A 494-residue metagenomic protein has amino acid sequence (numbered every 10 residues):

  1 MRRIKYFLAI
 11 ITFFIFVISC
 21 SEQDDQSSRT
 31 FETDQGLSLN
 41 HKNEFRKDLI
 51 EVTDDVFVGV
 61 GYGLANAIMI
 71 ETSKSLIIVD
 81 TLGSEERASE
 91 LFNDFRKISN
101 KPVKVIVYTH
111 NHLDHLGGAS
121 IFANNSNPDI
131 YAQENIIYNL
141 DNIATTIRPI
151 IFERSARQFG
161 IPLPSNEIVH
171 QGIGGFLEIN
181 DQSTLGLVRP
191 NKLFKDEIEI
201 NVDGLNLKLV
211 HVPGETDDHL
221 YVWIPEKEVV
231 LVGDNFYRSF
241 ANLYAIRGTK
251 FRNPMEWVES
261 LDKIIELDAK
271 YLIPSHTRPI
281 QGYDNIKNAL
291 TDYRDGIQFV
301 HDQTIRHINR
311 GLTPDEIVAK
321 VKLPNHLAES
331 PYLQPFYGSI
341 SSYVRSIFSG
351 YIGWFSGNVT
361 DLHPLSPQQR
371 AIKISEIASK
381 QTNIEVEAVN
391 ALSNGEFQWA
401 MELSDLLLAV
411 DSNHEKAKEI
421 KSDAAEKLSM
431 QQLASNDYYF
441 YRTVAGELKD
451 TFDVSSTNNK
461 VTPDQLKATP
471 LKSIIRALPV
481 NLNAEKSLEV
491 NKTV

Functional and structural regions predicted by a protein language model:
F16-S19: C-terminal motif of bacterial Sec signal peptides marking the signal peptidase cleavage site
S21-Q23: Bacterial signal peptide processing site
E44, K74-S75, E86-A132: Active-site metal-binding motif and surrounding structural segment of the metallo-beta-lactamase
R46-K97, Y221-D234: Conserved beta-strand hairpin/beta-sheet module of binuclear metal-dependent hydrolase folds, prominently
E51, N139-H211, E256-D268: Metallo-beta-lactamase
S75-L76, G83-E85, V188, E197-N201 (+1 more regions): Metallo-beta-lactamase
T291-D292, V300-A417, D423-A424, L428-M430: Hard-cation-handling environments
E387-E402, L406-K418, D423-V494: Feature captures hydrophobic
